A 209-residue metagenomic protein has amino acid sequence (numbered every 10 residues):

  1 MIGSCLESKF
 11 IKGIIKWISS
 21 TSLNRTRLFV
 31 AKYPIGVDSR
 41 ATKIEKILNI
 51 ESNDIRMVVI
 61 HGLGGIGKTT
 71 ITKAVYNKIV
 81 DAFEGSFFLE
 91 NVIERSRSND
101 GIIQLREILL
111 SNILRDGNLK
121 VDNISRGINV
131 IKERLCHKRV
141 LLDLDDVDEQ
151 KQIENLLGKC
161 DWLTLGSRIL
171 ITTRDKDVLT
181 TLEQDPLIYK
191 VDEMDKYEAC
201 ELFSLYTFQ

Functional and structural regions predicted by a protein language model:
I2-G13, N24-Q209: Core domains of intracellular innate-immunity/apoptotic signalosomes
T21: Mid-sequence acidic-hydrophobic segments that form the walls of catalytic/ligand-binding cavities or oligomerization
